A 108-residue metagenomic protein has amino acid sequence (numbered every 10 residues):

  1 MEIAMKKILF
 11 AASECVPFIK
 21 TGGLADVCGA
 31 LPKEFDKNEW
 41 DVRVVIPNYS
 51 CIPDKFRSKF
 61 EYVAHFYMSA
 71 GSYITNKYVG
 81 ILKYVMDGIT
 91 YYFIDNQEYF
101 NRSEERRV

Functional and structural regions predicted by a protein language model:
I3-T21, I46-N48: Nucleotide-activated donor-dependent transferases that construct or modify glycoconjugates
E14-V27, P53-K55: A short, glycine/small-residue-rich beta-strand->loop->alpha-helix junction that serves as a flexible
A30-W40: A short, Lys/Arg-enriched amphipathic alpha-helix followed by its capping loop at the start of a domain
W40-V42, Y91: Hydrophobic anchor at the start of a short beta-strand that flanks the dinucleotide cofactor-binding loop
N48-R107: A conserved catalytic-core segment of Leloir-type glycosyltransferases
